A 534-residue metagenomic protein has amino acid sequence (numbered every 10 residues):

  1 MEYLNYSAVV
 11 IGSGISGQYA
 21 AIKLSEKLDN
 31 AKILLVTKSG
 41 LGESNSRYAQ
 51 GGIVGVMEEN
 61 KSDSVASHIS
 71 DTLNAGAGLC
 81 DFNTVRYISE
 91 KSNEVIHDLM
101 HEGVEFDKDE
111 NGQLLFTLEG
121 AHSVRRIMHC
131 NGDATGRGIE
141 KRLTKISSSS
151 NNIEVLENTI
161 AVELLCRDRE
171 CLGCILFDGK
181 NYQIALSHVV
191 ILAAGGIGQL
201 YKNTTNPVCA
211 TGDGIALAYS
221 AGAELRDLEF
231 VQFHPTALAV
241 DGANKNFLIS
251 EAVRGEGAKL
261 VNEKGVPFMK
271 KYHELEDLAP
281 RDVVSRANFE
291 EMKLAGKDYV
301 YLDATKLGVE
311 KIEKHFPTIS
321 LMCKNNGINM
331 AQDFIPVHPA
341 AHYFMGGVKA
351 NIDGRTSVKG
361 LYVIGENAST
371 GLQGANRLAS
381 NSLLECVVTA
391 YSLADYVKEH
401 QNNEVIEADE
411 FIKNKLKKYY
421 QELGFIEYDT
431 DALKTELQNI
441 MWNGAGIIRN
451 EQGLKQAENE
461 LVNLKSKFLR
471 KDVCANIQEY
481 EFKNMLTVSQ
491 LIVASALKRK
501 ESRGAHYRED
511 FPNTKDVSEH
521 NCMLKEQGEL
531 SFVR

Functional and structural regions predicted by a protein language model:
M1-S7, A20, K27, K32 (+12 more regions): Glycine- and aromatic-enriched mobile tails/lids
V9-I11, A185-A194: Short hydrophobic core segments
G17: N-terminal Rossmann-fold NAD(P) dinucleotide-binding loop
S39-L73, A77, Q232, A243 (+1 more regions): Conserved N-terminal glycine-rich FAD pyrophosphate-binding loop of Rossmann-like flavoproteins
C80-N93, I127-K145, L156, T204-G212 (+2 more regions): Short beta-strand to alpha-helix junction loop
H101-N181, A193, A237-V240, L260: Conserved redox-cofactor binding core of oxidoreductases
E163-F177, I184, I328-T370: FAD-site-proximal beta/loop scaffold in flavoenzymes
L217, A223-N329, V387, Y396-N402: An anion/pyrophosphate-binding glycine-rich loop and adjacent beta-alpha core in soluble alpha-beta enzymes
